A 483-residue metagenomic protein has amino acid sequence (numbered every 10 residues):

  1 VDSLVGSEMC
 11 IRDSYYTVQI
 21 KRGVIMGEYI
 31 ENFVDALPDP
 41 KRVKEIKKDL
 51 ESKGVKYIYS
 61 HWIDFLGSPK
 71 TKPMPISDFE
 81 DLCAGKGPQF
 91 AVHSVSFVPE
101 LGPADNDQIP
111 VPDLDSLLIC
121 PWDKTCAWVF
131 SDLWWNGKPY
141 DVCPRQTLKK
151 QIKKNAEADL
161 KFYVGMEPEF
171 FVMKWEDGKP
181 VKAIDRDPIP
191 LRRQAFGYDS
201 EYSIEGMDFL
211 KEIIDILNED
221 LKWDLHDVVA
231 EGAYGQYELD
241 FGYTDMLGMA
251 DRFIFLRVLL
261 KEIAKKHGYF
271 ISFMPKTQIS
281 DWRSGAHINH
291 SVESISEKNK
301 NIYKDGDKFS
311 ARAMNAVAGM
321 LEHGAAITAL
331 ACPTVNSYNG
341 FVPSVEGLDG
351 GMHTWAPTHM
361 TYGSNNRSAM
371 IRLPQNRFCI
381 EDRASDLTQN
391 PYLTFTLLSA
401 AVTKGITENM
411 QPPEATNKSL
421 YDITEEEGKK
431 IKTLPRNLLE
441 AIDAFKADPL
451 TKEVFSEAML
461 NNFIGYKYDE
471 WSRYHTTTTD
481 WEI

Functional and structural regions predicted by a protein language model:
V1-D13: Single conserved hydrophobic/aromatic residue that forms the stacking wall/gate of nucleotide- or nucleobase-binding
M26-L225, T244, M249-R252, Y269 (+2 more regions): ATP/Mg2+-dependent ligation/transfer catalytic cores
G27-F33, R42-E45, G85, E262-I263 (+2 more regions): Catalytic-core signal marking the mid-to-C-terminal active-site face
F65-K70, K138, V172, A233 (+6 more regions): Flexible loop/turn segments at secondary-structure boundaries
L118-T125, F162-Y163, V228-A233, D281 (+2 more regions): Short glycine/proline-enriched loop/turn "hinge" motifs that connect secondary-structure elements and lie
V129-W135, Y237-T244, H290, D382: Short, hydrophobic beta-strand segments
Y163-F171, A183-S200, D220-F241, I271-S291 (+1 more regions): Core alpha/beta catalytic barrel or barrel-like domain that forms the active/cofactor pocket in diverse metabolic
V229, G242, M249-T277: Gly/Pro-rich turn-and-neighbor structural signature
